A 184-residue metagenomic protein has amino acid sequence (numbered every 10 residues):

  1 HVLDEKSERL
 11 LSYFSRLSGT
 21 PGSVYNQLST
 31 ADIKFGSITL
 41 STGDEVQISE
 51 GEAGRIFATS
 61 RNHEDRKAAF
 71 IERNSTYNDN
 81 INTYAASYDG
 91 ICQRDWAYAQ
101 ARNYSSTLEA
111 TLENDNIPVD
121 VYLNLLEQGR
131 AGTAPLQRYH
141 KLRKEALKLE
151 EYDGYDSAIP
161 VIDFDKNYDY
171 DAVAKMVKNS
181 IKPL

Functional and structural regions predicted by a protein language model:
H1-D120, N124, Q128, D171 (+1 more regions): His/Asp/Glu-rich acidic catalytic environments and adjacent acidic regulatory segments
P118, H140-L184: A conserved glycine-rich
L123-R138, Y155: Long, non-coiled-coil amphipathic alpha-helical linker/lever segments that couple catalytic cores to other domains
